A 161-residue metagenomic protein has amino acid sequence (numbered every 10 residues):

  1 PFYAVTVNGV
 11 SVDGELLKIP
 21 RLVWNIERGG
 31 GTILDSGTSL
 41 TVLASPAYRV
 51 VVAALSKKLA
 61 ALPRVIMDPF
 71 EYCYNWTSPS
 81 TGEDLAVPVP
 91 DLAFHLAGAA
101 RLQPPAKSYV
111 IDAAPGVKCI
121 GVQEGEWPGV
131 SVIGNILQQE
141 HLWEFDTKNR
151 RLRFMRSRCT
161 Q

Functional and structural regions predicted by a protein language model:
F2-V5, G9, W24-L34, T41-P46 (+3 more regions): Aspartic protease catalytic domain
E15-W24: Active-site palm subdomain of RNA-directed nucleic acid polymerases
